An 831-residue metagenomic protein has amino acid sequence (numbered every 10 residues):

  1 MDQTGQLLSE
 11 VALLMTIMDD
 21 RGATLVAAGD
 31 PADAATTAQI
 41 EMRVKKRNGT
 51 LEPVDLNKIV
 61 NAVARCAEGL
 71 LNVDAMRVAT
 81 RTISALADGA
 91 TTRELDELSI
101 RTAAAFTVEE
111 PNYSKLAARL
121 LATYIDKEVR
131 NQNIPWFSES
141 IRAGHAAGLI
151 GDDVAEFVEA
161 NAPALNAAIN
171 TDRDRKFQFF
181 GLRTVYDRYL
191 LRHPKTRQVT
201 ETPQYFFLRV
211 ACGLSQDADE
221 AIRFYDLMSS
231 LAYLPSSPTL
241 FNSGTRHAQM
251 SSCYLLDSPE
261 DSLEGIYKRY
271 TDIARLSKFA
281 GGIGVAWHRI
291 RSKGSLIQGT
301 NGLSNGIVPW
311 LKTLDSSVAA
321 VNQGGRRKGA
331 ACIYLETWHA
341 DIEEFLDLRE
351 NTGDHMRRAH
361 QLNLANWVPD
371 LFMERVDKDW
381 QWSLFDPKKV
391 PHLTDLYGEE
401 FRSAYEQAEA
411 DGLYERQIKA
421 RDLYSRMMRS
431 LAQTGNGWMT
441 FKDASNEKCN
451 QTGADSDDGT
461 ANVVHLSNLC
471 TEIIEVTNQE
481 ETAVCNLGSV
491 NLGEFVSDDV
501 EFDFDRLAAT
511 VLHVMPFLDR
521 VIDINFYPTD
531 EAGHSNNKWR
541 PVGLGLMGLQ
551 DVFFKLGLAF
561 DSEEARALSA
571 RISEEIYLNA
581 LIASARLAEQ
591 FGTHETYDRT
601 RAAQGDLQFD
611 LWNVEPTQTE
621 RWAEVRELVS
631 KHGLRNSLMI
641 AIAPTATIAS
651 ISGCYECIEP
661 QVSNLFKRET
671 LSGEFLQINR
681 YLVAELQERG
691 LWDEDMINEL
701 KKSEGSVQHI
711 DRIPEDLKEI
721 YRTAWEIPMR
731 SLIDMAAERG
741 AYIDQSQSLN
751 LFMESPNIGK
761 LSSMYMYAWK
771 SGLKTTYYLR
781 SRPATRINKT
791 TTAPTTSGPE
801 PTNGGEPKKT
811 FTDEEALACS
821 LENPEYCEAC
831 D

Functional and structural regions predicted by a protein language model:
D2-A38, R786-D831: Acidic, low-complexity intrinsically disordered tails
D2-I40, T50, V73-L208, Y225: Core nucleic-acid recognition elements
F157-T184, N468-E475, L518-D523, E615-T619 (+3 more regions): Catalytic alpha/beta core of large soluble enzyme barrels
L191, Y205, V210-G299, L303 (+7 more regions): Function-dense linear segments that define catalytic or interfacial modules in macromolecule-processing proteins
Q198-L256, S262-E264, F401-S430, T434-M439 (+1 more regions): Gly/Pro-rich turn-and-neighbor structural signature
D347, M356, H360-T434: Polar, glycine-rich mid-to-C-terminal structural blocks that act as macromolecule-binding/assembly scaffolds
A359, W367-V368, L578, A585-Y597 (+6 more regions): Phosphate/diphosphate-binding loops
T510-G533, P541, A559-T645, K701 (+3 more regions): Internal maturation/activation junctions in enzymes
